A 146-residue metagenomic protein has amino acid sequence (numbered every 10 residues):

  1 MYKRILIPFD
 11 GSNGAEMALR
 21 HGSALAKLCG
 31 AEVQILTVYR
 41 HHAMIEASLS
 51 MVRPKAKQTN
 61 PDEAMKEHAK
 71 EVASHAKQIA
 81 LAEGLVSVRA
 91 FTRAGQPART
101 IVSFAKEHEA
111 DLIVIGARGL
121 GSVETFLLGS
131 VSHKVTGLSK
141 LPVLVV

Functional and structural regions predicted by a protein language model:
K3-A56, E83, S87: Small/aliphatic-rich secondary-structure junction motif
L36, R89-R93, L144: General small-molecule cofactor/ligand-binding pocket signal
S50-P54, K106-H108, V131-S132: Short, hinge-like loop/turn segments at secondary-structure boundaries
K55-E71: A short acidic, glycine-rich active-site loop that binds or catalyzes chemistry on phosphate/adenosine moieties
S74-I113: Structural beta-alpha unit
L112-G137: Glycine-rich, Arg-bearing micro-motifs that act as flexible, cationic patches
